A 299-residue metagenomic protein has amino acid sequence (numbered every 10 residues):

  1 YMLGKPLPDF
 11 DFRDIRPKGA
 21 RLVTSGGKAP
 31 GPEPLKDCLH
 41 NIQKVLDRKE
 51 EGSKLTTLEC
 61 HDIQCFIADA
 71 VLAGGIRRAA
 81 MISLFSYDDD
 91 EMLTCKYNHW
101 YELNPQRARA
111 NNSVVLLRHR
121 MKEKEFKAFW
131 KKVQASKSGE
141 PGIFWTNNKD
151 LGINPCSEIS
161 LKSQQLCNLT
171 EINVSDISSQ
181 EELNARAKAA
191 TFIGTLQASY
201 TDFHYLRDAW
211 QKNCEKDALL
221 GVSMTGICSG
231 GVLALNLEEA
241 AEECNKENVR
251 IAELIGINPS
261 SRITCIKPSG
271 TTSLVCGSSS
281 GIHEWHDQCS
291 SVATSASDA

Functional and structural regions predicted by a protein language model:
Y1-G31, L35, A135-G231, T294-D298: Function-dense linear segments that define catalytic or interfacial modules in macromolecule-processing proteins
L3, H40-E51, A68-R77, Q134 (+6 more regions): Generic secondary-structure signature for well-ordered alpha-helical cores
R13-I15, V133, S261-S278: Active-site and channel-lining beta-strand-loop segments that bind or position nucleotide-derived/phosphorylated
E33-A70, L117-K122, F129-V133, G221 (+1 more regions): Alpha/propeptide regions of enzymes that mature by internal proteolysis
L58-C95, A128-F144: Structural signature of the thiamine diphosphate
I76-R120, T201-Q211, E215, L219 (+1 more regions): Internal maturation/activation junctions in enzymes
E102, A108-S113, R120-F144: Charged (Asp/Glu and Lys/Arg) segments that form or flank catalytic channels of large polymer- and nucleotide-handling
A234, S273, G277-A299: C-terminal catalytic subdomain
